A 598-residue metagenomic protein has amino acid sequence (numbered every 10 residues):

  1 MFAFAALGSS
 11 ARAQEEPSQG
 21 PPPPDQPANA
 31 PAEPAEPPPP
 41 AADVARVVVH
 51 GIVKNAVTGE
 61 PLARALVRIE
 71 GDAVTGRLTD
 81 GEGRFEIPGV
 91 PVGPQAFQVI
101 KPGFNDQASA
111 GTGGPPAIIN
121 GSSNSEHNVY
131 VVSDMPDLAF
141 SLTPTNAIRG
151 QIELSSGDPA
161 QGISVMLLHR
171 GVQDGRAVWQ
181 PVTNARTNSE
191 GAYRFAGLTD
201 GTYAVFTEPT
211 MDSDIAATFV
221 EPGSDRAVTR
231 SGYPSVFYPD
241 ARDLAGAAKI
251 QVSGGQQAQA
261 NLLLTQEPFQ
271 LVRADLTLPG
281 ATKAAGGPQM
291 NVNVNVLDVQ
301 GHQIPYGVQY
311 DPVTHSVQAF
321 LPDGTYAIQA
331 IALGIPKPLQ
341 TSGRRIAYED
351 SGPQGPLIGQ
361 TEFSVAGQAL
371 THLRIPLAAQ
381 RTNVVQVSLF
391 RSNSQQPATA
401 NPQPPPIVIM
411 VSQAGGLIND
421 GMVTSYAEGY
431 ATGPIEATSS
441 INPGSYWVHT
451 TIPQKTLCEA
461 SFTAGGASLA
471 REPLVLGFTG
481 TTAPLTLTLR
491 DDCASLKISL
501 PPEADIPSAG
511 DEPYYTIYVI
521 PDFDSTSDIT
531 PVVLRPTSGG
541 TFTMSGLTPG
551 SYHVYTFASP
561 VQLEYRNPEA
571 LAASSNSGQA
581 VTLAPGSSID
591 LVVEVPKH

Functional and structural regions predicted by a protein language model:
F2-H598: Long luminal/extracellular ectodomains of secretory-pathway precursor proteins
